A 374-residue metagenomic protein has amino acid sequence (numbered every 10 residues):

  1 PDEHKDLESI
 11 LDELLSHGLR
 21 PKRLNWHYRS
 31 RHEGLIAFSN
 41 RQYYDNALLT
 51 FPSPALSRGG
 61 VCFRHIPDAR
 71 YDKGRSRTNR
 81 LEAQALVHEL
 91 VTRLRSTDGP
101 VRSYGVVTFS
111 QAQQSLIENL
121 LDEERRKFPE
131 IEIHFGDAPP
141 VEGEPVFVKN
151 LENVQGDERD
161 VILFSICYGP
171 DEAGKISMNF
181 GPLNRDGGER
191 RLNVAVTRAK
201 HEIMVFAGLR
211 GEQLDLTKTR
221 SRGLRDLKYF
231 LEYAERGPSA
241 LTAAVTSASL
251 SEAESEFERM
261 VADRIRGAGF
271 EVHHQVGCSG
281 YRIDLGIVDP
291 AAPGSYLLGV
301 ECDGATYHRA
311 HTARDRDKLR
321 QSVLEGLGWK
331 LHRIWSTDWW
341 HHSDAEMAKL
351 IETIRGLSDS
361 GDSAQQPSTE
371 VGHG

Functional and structural regions predicted by a protein language model:
P1, R95-V107, A112-T197, F206-D215 (+1 more regions): Conserved helicase C-terminal RecA-like lobe
P1-K22, N40, A173-H273, W340-D362 (+2 more regions): Helicase C-terminal subdomain and adjacent C-terminal extension
S16-K22, G59-V61, E158-V161, A199-I203 (+1 more regions): Short glycine-/polar-rich loops that comprise or flank the Walker A/P-loop and associated switch/sensor motifs
R20-C62, E212, T217: Coupling/hinge elements of helicase-like and P-loop NTPase modules
A47-L120: Conserved helicase/translocase motor-coupling segment
L81-E89, N150, R191, L319-R320 (+1 more regions): Well-ordered alpha-helical segments embedded in enzymatic catalytic cores
R264-L297: Active-site metal-binding core of divalent-cation-utilizing nuclease and nuclease-like domains
G286-G326, T337-H341: Short beta-strand-loop-alpha-helix junction that forms the active-site gateway of nucleic-acid-processing nucleases
